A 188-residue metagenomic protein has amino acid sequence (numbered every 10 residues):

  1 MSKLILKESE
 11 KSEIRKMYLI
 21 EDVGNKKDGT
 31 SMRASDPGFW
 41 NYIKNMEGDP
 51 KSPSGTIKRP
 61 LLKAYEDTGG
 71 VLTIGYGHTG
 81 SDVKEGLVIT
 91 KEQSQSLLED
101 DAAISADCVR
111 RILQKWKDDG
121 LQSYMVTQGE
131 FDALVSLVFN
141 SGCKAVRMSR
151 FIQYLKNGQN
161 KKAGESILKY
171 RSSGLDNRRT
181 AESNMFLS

Functional and structural regions predicted by a protein language model:
M1-K26: Intrinsically disordered, compositionally biased, charge-dense segments
V23-N41, N45-T56, H78, Q95 (+3 more regions): Long, amphipathic alpha-helical surface segments
A34-S35, Y65-T68, V126-E130, N157: Extracellular/periplasmic catalytic domains that process cell-envelope and extracellular macromolecules
K51-T68: Catalytic glycan-binding domains that act on GlcNAc-containing polysaccharides
K63-L87: Substrate-binding/active-site groove segments that recognize and process beta-1,4-linked N-acetyl-hexosamine
E85-G120, Q128-M148, I152, N160: Alpha-helical segment that forms one wall of the substrate-binding/catalytic cleft in peptidoglycan-active domains
